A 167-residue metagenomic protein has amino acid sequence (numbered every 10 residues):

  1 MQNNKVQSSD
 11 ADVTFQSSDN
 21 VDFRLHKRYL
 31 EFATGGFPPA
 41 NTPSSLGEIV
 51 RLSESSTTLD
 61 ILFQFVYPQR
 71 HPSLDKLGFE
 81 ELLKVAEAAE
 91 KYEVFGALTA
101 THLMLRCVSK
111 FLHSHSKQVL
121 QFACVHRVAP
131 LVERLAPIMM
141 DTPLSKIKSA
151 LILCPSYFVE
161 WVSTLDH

Functional and structural regions predicted by a protein language model:
M1-L74: BTB/POZ (also called T1 in voltage-gated K+ channels) oligomerization domain detector
P43-L46, L77-E80, S109-K117: Alpha-helical oligomerization/assembly modules used to build nucleoprotein complexes
L77-E90, A100: Fungal eukaryote-biased detector of long internal structured cores
L82, A97-L98, L131-V132: Solenoid-repeat scaffolds in large eukaryotic assemblies
E90-E93, R127: Ankyrin-repeat interhelical turn detector
T101-H167: Acidic, serine/threonine- and proline-rich low-complexity regulatory tracts
